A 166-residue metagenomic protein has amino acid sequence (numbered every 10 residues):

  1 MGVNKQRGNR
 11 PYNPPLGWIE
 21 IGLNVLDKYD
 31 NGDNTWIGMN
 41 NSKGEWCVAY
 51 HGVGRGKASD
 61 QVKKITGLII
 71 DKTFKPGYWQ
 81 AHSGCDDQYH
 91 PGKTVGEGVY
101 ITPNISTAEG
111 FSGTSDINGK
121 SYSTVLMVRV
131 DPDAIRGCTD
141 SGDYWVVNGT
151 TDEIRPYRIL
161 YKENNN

Functional and structural regions predicted by a protein language model:
M1-G67, D71-K72, Y78, S123: Intrinsically disordered, low-complexity terminal and linker regions
R7-R10, G54-S59, K63-G84, E109-N166: Active-site and NAD+-binding cores of ADP-ribose-processing enzymes
G38-N40, S83-P91: Short, flexible, solvent-exposed loop/turn segments with mixed acidic/basic and small polar residues
E45, T94-G96: Short connector loops at helix/strand junctions that flank enzyme active sites, especially segments positioning acidic
Y89, G96-Y100: A short, exposed loop/beta-hairpin motif centered on an aromatic-Gly-Thr core
T102, A108-E109: Structured, beta-strand-rich domain cores that present glycine/charged loop surfaces used to bind extended ligands
